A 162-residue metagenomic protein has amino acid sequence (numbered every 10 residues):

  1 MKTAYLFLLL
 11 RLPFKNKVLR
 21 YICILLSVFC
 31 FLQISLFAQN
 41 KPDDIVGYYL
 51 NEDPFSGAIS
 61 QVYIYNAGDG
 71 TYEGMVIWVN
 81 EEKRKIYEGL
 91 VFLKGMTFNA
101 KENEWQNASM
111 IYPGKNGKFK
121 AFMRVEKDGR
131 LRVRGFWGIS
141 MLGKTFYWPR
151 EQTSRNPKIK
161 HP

Functional and structural regions predicted by a protein language model:
M1-K41: Bacterial Sec-dependent N-terminal signal peptides
F37-D44, N156-P162: Sec-dependent signal peptide cleavage junction
I45-V46, L50-K120, T153: Central antiparallel beta-sheet cores of small beta-barrel/beta-sandwich binding domains
L93, W137-P162: Edge beta-strand at a domain terminus
K118-M123, D128-W137, G143-Y147: Surface-exposed interaction patches
